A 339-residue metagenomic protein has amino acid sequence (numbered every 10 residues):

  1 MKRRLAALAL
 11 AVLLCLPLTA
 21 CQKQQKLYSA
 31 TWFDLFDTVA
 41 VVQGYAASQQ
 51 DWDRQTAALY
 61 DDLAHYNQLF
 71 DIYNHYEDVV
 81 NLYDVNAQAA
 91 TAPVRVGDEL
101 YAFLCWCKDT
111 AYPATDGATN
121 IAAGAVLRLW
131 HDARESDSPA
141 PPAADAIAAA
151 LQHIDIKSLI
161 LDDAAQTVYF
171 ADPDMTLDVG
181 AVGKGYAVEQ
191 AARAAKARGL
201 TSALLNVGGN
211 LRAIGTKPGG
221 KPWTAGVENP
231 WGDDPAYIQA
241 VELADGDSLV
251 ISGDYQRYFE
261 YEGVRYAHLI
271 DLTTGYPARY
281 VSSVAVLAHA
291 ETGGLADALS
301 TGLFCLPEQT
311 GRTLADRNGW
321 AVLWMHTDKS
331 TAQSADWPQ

Functional and structural regions predicted by a protein language model:
K2-L8, C15-Q339: Mature catalytic core of soluble alpha/beta enzymes
